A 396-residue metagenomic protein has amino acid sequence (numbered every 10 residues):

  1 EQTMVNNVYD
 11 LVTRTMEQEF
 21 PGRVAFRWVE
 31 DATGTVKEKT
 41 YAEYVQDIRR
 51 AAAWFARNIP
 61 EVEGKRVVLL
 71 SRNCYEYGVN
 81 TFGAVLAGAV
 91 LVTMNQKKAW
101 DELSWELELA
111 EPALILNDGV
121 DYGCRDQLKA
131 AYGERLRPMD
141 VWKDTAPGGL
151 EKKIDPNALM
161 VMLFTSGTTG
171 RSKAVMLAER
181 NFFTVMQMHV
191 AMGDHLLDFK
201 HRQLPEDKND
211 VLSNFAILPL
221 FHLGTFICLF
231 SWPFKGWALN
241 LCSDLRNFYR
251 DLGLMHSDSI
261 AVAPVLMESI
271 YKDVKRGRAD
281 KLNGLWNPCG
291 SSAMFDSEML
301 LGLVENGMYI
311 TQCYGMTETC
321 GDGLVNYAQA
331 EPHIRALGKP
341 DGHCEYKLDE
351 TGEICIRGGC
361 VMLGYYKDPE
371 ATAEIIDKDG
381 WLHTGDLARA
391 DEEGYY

Functional and structural regions predicted by a protein language model:
E1-N58, E63, A87, E108: N-lobe entry segment of adenylate-forming
P21-V24, A146-F164, G170-R171, N181 (+1 more regions): Conserved pre-ATP/AMP-binding loop-to-beta segment of ANL
K37-K39, A52-K98, A216-I217: Conserved AMP-binding/adenylate-forming
E38-A42, M160-M188: Conserved AMP-binding A3 loop
F82, L86-K153: Structural core segment of the AMP-binding/adenylate-forming
F183-S213, I217-G284: Conserved AMP-binding/adenylation subdomain of ANL enzymes
D258-V262, Y271-P332, E345: Gly/Ser/Thr-rich phosphate-binding loop
P340, K347-L348, E353-Y396: Conserved ATP-binding/catalytic segment of the ANL
